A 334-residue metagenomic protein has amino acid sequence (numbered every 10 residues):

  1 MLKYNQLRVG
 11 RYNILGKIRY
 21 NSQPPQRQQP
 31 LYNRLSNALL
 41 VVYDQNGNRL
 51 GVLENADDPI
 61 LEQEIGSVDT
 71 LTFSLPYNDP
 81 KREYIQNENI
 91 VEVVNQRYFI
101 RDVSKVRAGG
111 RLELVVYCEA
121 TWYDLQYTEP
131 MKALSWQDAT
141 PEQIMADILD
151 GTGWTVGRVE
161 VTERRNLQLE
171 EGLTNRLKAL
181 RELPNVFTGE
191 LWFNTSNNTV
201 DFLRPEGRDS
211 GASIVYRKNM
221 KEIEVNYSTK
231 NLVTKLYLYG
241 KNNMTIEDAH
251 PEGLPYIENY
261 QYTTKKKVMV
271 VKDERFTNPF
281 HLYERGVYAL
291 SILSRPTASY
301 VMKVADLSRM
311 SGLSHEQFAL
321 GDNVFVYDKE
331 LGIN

Functional and structural regions predicted by a protein language model:
M1-R34, V326, I333-N334: Viral virion structural and adsorption modules
P30, R34-G66, R217-V225: Solvent-exposed edge beta-strands and adjacent loop segments that serve as assembly or binding interfaces
S36, S104-L125, E160-Y237, N242: Short beta-strand-centered interaction patches in the first periplasmic/extracellular domains of large envelope
D57-K81, E222-N334: An acidic/polar, Gly/Ser/Thr-rich interaction patch typically located in mid-to-C-terminal regions of proteins
P76-V159: Surface-exposed cap/loop segments at beta↔alpha junctions
Y84-I90, G172-L173, R217-N219, G321: Glycine-centered loop/turn motifs
N87-N95, R164, G321-K329: Short conserved beta-strand and strand-loop elements enriched in small hydrophobics with frequent Asp/Gly
E142-A146, L177-L180, K235-L236, Y283 (+1 more regions): Extracytoplasmic/secreted envelope proteins and their assembly/folding machinery, especially bacterial periplasmic
